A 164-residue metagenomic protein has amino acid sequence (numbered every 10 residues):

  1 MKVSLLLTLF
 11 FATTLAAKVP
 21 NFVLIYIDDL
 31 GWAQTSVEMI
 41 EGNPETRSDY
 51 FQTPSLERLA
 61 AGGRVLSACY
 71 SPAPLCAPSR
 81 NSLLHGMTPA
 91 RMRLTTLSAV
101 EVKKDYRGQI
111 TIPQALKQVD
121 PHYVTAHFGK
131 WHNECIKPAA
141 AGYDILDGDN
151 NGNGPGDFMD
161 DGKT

Functional and structural regions predicted by a protein language model:
M1-T8: Sec-dependent signal peptide recognition, specifically the positively charged N-region followed immediately by
T8-A17: Hydrophobic h-region of N-terminal signal peptides that target proteins for export in Gram-negative bacteria
A16-T164: Formylglycine-dependent sulfatase
